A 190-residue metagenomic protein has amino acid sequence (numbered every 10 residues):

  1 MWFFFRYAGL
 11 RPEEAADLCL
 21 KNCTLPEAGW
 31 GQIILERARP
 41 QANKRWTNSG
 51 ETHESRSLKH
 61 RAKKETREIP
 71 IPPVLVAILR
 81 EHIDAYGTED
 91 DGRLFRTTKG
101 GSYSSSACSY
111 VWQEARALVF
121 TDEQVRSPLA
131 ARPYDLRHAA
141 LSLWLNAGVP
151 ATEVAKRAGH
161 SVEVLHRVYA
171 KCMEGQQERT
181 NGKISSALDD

Functional and structural regions predicted by a protein language model:
M1, P26-E27, L35, N43-W46 (+6 more regions): Extended hydrophobic-aromatic, low-complexity segments
M1-L18, A28-W30, K64-E65, V74 (+3 more regions): Basic, Lys/Arg- and aromatic-enriched nucleic-acid-binding interface segment
A8, I69, A77, E81-K156 (+1 more regions): Short, basic (Lys/Arg/His-rich) helix/loop patches that form interaction surfaces in the mid-to-C-terminal regions
D17-A85, E163, R167: Conserved tyrosine-mediated DNA breakage-rejoining catalytic core shared by Y-recombinases
C23, R39, A151, A158-K183: Catalytic-site neighborhood detector that most strongly recognizes the C-terminal catalytic loop/helix of tyrosine
I184-D190: Intrinsically disordered, low-complexity basic tails/linkers immediately adjacent to helix-turn-helix/homeobox/MYB/SANT
